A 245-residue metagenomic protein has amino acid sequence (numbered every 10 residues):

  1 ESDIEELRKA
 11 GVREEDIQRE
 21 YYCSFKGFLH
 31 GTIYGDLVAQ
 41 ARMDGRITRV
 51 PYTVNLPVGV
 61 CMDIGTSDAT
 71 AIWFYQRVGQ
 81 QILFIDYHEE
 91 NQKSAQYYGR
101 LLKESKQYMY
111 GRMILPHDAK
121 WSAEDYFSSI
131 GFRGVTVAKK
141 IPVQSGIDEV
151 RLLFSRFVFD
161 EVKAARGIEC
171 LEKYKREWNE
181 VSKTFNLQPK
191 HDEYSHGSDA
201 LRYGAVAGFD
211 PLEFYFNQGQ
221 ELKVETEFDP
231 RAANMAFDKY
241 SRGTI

Functional and structural regions predicted by a protein language model:
E1-C61: ATPase catalytic-site recognition across NTP-hydrolyzing enzymes
Q18-Y22, M62, I72, M113 (+2 more regions): A residue-level signal for conserved active-site and pocket-lining positions in enzyme catalytic cores
F28, W73-D192, F209-F216, E221-E227 (+1 more regions): Mg2+-dependent endonuclease catalytic cores in nucleic-acid-processing enzymes, primarily RNase H-like
T53-R77: Gly/Thr-rich phosphate-binding beta-strand-loop-beta motif of the actin/hexokinase/Hsp70
D63-G65, H88, D118, L201: Anionic group-transfer/hydrolysis microenvironments
A69, Y194-G197: Short alpha-helical patches at coil-to-helix transitions and adjacent helical residues in well-structured domains
H196-G208: Stable alpha-helical structural segments in soluble proteins, enriched in small hydrophobic residues
